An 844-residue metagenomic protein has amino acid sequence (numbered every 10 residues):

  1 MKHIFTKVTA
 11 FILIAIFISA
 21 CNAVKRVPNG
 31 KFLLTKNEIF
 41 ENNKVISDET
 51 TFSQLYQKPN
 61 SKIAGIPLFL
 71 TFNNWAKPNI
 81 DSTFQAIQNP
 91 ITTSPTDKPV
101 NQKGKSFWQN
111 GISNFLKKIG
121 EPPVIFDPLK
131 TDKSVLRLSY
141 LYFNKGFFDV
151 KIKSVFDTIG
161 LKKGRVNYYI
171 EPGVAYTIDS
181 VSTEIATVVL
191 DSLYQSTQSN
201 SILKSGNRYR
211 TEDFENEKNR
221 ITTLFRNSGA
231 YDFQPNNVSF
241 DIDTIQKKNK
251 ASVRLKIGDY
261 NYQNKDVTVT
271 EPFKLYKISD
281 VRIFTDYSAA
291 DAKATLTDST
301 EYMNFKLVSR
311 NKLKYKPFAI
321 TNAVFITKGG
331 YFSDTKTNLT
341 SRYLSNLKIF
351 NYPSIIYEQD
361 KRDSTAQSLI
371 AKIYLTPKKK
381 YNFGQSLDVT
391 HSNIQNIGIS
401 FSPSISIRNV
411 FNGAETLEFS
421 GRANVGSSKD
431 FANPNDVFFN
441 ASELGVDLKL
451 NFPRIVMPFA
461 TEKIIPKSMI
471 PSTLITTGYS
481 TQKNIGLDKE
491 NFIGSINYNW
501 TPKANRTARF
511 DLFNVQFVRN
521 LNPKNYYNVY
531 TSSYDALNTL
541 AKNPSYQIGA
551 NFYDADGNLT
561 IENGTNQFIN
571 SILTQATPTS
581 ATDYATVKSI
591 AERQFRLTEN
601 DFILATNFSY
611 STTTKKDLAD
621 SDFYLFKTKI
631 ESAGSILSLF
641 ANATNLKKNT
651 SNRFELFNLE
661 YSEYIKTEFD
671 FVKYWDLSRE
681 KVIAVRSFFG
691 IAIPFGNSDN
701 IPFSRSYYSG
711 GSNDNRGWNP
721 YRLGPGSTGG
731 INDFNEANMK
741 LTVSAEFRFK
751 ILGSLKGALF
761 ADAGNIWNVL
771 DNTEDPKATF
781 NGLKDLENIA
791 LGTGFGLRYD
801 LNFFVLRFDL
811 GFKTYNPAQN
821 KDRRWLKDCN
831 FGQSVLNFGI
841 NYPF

Functional and structural regions predicted by a protein language model:
M1-T9: Bacterial N-terminal signal peptides that target proteins for export
K2, N22-N346, S368, I465: Interaction-mediating elements
F17-A20: C-terminal motif of bacterial Sec signal peptides marking the signal peptidase cleavage site
K44, V155-D157, Y169-A175, T183-V188 (+10 more regions): Solvent-exposed coil/turn segments that connect beta secondary-structure elements in extracytoplasmic/periplasmic
F147, A230, K380, N412-A414 (+7 more regions): Strand-connecting loop/turn motifs
L193, L313-K314, S333-D620, Y624-K627 (+3 more regions): Gram-negative/organellar outer-membrane beta-barrel architecture
Q385, L417-G421, I475-T477, F626-I630 (+5 more regions): Membrane-embedded beta-strand positions of outer-membrane beta-barrel proteins
T390-I394, D511-F749, F760-L770, E774-P776 (+1 more regions): C-terminal outer-membrane beta-barrel translocator/porin domains of Gram-negative envelope proteins and their
